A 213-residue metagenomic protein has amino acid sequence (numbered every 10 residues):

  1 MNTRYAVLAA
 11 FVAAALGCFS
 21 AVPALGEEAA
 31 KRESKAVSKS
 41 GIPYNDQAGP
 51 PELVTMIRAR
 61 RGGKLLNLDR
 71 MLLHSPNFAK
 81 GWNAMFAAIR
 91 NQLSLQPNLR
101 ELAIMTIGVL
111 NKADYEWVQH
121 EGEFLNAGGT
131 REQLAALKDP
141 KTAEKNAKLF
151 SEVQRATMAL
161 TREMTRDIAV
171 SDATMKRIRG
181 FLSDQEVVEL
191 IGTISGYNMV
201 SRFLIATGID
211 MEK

Functional and structural regions predicted by a protein language model:
M1-F11: Bacterial N-terminal signal peptides that target proteins for export
A9-S20: Bacterial N-terminal signal peptides
F19, L25-K213: Hydrophobic alpha-helical segments
